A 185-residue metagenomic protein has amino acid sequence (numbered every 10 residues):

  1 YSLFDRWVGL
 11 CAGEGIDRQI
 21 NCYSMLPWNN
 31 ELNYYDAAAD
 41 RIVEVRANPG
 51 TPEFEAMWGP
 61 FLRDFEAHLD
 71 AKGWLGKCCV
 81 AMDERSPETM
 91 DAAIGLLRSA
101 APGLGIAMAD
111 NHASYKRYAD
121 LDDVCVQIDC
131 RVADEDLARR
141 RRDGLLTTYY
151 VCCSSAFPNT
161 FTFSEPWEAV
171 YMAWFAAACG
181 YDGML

Functional and structural regions predicted by a protein language model:
Y1-G103, A109-Y118: Aromatic-lined carbohydrate-binding surfaces of glycoside hydrolases
F4-G9, L104-Y115, D134-L146, Y181-M184: Short, surface-exposed, charge-dense and proline/glycine-enriched linear segments
I20, F65, L97, I106 (+3 more regions): Generic structural hydrophobic/aromatic packing signal, biased to beta-strands
D123-L185: Catalytic-core region of carbohydrate-active enzymes that cleave or remodel glycosidic bonds
